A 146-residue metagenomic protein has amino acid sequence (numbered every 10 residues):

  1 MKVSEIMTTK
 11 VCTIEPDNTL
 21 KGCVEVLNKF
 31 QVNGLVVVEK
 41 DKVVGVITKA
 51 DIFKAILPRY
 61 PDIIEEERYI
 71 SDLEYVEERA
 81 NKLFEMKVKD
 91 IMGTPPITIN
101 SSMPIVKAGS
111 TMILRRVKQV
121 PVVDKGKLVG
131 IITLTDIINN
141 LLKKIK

Functional and structural regions predicted by a protein language model:
M1-V26, V37-E39, V43-V44, E67-T111 (+2 more regions): Bateman/CBS regulatory modules and CBS-like beta-alpha motifs in cytosolic regions of diverse proteins
E5, D51, D136: Ca2+-coordinating acidic residues in Ca2+-binding motifs
K29-V32, L114-V117: Short, small/polar residue-rich loop motifs at catalytic or cofactor-binding pockets
E39, T48-F53: PIN/NYN-family metal-dependent endoribonuclease catalytic core
V46-T48, K118, I131-I138: Short hydrophobic beta-strand motif reused across regulatory alpha/beta modules
F53-R68, I138-K146: A short, polar/charged loop-to-alpha-helix boundary motif
T94, T111, R115, N140 (+1 more regions): Mid-sequence acidic-hydrophobic segments that form the walls of catalytic/ligand-binding cavities or oligomerization
V117-K118, K125-L128, L142: Structured functional modules or segments
